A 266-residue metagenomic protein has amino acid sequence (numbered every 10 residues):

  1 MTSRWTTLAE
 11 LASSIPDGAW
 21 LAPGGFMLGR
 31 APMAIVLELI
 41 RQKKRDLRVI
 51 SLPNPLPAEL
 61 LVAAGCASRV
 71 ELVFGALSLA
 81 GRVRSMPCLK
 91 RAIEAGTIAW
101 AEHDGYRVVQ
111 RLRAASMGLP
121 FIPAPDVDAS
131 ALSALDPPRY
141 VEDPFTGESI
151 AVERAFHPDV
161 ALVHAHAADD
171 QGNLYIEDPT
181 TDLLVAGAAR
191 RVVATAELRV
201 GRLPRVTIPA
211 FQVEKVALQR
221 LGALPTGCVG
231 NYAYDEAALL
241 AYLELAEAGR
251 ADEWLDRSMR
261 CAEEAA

Functional and structural regions predicted by a protein language model:
T2-A266: Conserved alpha/beta enzyme-core scaffold
